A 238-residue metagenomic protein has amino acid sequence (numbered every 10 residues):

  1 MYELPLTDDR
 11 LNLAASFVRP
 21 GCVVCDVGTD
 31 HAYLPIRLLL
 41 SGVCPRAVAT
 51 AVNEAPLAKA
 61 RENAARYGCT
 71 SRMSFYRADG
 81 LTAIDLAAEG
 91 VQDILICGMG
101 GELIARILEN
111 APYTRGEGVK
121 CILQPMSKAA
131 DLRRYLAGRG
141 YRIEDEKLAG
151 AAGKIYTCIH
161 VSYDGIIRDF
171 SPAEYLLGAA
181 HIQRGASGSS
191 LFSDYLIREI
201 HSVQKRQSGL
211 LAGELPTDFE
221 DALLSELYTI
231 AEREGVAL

Functional and structural regions predicted by a protein language model:
Y2-D9, I84, D93, E102-L238: Class I S-adenosyl-L-methionine
P5-G21: Conserved alpha-helix/loop element of class I SAM-dependent methyltransferases that forms part of the SAM/SAH-binding
G21-D30: Conserved class I S-adenosyl-L-methionine
A32, I36: Glycine-rich SAM-binding Motif I of class I
L39-L40: Gly/Ala-rich phosphate-binding loop of Rossmann-like dinucleotide-binding domains, activating on the conserved
R46-A51: Conserved SAM-binding motif I beta-strand of class I
N53-A55: Conserved SAM/SAH-binding beta-strand->alpha-helix loop
A58-A88: S-adenosyl-L-methionine
